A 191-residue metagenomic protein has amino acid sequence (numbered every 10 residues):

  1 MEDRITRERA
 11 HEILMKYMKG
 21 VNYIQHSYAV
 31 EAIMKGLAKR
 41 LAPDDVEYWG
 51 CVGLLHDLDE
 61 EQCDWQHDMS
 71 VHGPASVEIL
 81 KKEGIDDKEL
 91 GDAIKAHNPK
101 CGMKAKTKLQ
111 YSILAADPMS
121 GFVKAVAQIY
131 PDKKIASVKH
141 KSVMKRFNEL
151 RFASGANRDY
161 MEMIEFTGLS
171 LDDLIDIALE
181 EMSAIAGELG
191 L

Functional and structural regions predicted by a protein language model:
M1-Q66: Acidic/His-rich, divalent-metal-binding segments that scaffold phosphate/diphosphate chemistry
E2-D3, R9-G20, G73, M103 (+2 more regions): Metal-centered catalytic cores of metalloenzymes
T6, A42, D86-D87, S170: Serine/threonine-rich low-complexity intrinsically disordered regions
M15, K81-G84, S183: Class I S-adenosyl-L-methionine
M18-I24, V30-L41, L55, L109-L191: Divalent metal-dependent phosphate-bond-processing catalytic cores, especially two-metal-ion Mg2+/Mn2+ enzymes that act
D44-E149, M163: Divalent metal-dependent catalytic cores for phosphoryl transfer on phosphate-bearing substrates
